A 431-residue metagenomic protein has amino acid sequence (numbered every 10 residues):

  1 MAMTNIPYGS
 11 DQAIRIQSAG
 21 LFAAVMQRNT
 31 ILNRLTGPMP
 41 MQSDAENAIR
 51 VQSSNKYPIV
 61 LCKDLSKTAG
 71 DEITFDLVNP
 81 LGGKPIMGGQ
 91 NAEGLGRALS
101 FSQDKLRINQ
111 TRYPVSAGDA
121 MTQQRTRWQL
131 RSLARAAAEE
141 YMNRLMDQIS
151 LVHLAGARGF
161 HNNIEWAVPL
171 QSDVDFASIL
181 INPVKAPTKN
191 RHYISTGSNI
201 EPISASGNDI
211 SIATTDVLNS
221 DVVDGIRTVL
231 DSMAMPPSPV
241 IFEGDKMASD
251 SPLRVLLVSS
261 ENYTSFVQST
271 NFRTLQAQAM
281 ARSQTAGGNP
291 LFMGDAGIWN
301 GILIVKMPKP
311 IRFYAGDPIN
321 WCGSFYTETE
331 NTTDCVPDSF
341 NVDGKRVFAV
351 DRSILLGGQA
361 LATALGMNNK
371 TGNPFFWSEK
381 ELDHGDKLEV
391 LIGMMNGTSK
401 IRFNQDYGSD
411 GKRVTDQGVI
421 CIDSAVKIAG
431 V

Functional and structural regions predicted by a protein language model:
M1-L106, D406-V431: N-terminal "assembly arms/tails" that initiate or stabilize quaternary assembly in self-assembling proteins
A2-N29, N33, D175-V431: Sequence/fold signature of self-assembling virion shell proteins
Q27, I31-L32, T36, P40-I49 (+7 more regions): Intrinsically disordered or highly flexible coil/loop and linker segments, enriched in small and charged/polar residues
R50-V51, T126-A138, W166, K306-Y326: A broadly tuned preference for mixed-charge, low-complexity surface segments
F75, S102-E201, M247-N262, H384-M394: Long, contiguous amphipathic alpha-helices that act as assembly "spine/axial" helices in icosahedral shell and virion
M87-G89, H161, E165, R402: Outer-membrane beta-barrel and related beta-rich outer-membrane complex signature in Gram-negative bacteria
G96, A136, V152-A155, G159-W166 (+3 more regions): Short, surface-exposed, charged/polar-biased interaction segments
G96-T126, R352-G372: Short acidic, glycine/tyrosine-flanked loop/strand segments centered on an H-E-D-like triad
